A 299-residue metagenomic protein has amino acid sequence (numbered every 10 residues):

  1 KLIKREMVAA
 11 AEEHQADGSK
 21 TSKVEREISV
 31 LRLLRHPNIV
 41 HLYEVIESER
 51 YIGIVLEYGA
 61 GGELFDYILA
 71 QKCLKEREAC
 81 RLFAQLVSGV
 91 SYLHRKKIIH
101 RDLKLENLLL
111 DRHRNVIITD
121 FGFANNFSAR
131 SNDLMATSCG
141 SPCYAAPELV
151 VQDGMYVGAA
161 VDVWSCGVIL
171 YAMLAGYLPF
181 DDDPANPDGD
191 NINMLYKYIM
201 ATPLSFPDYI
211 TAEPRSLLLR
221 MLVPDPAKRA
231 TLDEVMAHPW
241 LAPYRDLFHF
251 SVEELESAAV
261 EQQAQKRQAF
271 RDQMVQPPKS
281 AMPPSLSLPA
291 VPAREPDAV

Functional and structural regions predicted by a protein language model:
I3-L34: Conserved N-lobe beta3->alphaC-helix segment of eukaryotic protein kinase catalytic domains
V45: Activation-segment/catalytic-loop signature of the eukaryotic protein kinase fold
E49-E63, Y67: Conserved short submotifs of the Hanks-type protein kinase catalytic core that shape the nucleotide-binding pocket
L82-F83: Activation segment signature within eukaryotic-like protein kinase domains
F123-N125: Activation segment
A136-L149: Conserved activation segment of eukaryotic-like protein kinases, specifically the C-terminal portion of the activation
A227-R267: Regulatory extensions flanking the kinase catalytic core
